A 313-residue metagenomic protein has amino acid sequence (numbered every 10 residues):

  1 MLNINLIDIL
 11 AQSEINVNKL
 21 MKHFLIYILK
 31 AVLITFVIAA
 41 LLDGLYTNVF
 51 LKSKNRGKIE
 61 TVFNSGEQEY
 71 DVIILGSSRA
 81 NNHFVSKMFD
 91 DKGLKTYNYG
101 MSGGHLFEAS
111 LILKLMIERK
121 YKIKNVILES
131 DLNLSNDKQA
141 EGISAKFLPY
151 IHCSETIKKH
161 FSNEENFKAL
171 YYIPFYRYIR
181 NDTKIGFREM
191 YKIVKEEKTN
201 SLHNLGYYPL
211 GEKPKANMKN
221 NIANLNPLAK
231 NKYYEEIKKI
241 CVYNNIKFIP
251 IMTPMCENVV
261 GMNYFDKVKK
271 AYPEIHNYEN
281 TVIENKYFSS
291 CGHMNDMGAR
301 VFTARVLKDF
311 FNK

Functional and structural regions predicted by a protein language model:
M1-L25: N-terminal Lys/Arg-rich, disordered targeting/topogenic segments
L2, I143-N244: Secreted/periplasmic serine-hydrolase-like ester/acetyl group-modifying domain
I26-Y46: Hydrophobic membrane-insertion alpha-helices, especially the h-region of bacterial N-terminal signal peptides
N48-E69: Alpha-helical transmembrane signal-anchor/signal-peptide segments
L75, R79-S162: Membrane-embedded segments
G103-F107, P227-L228, P254-G261: Acidic-and-aromatic substrate-binding clefts and catalytic sites of carbohydrate-active enzymes
E235-V259: Active-site segments of SGNH/GDSL-like serine hydrolases that catalyze O-acetyl group transfer/hydrolysis on lipids
N263-K313: C-terminal regions of proteins
